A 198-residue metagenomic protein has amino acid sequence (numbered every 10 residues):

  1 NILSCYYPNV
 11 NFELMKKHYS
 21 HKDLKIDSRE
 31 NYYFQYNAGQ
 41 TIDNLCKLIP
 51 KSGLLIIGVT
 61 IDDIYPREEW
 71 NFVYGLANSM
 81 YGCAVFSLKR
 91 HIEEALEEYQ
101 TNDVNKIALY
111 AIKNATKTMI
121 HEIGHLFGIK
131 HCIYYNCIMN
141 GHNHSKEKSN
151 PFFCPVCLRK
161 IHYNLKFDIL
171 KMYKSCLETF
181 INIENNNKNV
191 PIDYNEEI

Functional and structural regions predicted by a protein language model:
I2-T118, L126, K130: Metzincin-family zinc-dependent endopeptidase catalytic domain
M80-N114, K130-I198: Metalloprotease/metallohydrolase-associated module, dominated by Zn2+-dependent proteases
H121: Conserved phosphoacceptor histidine of two-component systems
